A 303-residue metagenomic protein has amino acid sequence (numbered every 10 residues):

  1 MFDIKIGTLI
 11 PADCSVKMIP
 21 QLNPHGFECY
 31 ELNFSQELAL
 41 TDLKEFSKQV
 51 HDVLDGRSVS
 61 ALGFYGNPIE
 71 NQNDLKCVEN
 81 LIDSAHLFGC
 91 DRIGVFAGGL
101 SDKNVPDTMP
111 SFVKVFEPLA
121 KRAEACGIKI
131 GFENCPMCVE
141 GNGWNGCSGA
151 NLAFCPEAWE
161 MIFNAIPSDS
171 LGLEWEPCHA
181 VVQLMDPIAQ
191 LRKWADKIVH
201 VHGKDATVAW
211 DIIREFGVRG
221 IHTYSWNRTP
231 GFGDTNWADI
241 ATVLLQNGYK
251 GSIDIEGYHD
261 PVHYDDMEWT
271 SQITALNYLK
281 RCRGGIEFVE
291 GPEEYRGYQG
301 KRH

Functional and structural regions predicted by a protein language model:
M1-T8, A12-E28, D55, D83-S84 (+3 more regions): Histidine-acidic metal/acid-base catalytic patches
F2-T8, F116, E140-S148, L173: Short N-terminal helix-initiation segments at or just after the protein's N-terminus
D13-V16, E28-K129, K250, G285 (+2 more regions): Structural motif corresponding to the early beta-alpha repeats
S35, N67, G98, C135 (+2 more regions): Flexible loop residues that form catalytic and substrate-binding hotspots at small-molecule/glycan-binding clefts
Y65-E79, A97-S111, C138-C147, F216-S225 (+1 more regions): Surface-exposed, active-site-proximal loop segments in enzymatic domains
R92-L100, N134-C138, V208, I213: Mobile beta-alpha loop/short-helix "lid" or hinge segments that flank ligand
F96, G131-E133, E174, E256: Solvent-exposed beta-strand sheet faces enriched in polar/charged residues
C126-S168: Basic- and aromatic-lined ligand-binding clefts that recognize polyanionic substrates
